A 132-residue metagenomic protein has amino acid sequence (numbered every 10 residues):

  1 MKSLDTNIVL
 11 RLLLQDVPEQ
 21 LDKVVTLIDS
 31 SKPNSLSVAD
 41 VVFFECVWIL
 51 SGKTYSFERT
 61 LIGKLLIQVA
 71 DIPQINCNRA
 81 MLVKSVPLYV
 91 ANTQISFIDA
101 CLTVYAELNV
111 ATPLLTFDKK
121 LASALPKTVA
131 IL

Functional and structural regions predicted by a protein language model:
M1, T103-L132: Acidic, PIN/NYN-like endoribonuclease modules and their adjacent C-terminal/linker elements
M1-V38, T54-T60, K64, K119 (+1 more regions): Short, well-structured N-terminal submotif of metal-dependent ribonuclease cores
I8, V42, M81, C101-L102 (+1 more regions): Alpha-helix capping/helix-boundary segments
R11-L13, I49, A124-L125: Residues that scaffold the ATP/ADP-binding catalytic core of kinase and kinase-like folds
D16, S37-F44, K64-N92: Acidic catalytic patch
W48-G52, E107: Short glycine/serine- and small hydrophobic-enriched flexible loop segments
L66-A70, Q74, Q94, I98 (+1 more regions): Internal alpha/beta domain cores that form substrate/cofactor-binding pockets in large enzymes and binding proteins
Q74-F117: Active-site neighborhoods of divalent-metal-dependent phosphate/nucleic-acid chemistry enzymes
